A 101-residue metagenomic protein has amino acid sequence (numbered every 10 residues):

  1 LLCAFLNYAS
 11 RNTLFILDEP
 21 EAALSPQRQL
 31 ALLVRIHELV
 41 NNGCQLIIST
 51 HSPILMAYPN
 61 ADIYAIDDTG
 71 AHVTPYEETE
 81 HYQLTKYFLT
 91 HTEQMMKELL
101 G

Functional and structural regions predicted by a protein language model:
L1-L17, Q27-L32, L39: GG-anchored amphipathic helix commonly corresponding to the ABC/SMC/Rad50 NBD signature/C-loop
D18, I48-S49: Conserved D-loop beta-strand region of ABC ATPase nucleotide-binding domains
E21-A22: Short loop immediately C-terminal to the Walker-B catalytic DE motif in ABC-type ATPase nucleotide-binding domains
Q27-Q45, S52-G101: C-terminal lobe/lid and adjacent interdomain/linker elements of RecA-like ASCE P-loop ATPase modules
